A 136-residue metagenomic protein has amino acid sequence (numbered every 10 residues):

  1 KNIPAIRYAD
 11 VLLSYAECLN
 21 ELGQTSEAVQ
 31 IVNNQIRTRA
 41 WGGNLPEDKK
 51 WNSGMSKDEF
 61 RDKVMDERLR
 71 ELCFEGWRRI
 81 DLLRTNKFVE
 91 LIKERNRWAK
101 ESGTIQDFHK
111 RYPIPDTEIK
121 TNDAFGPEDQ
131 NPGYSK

Functional and structural regions predicted by a protein language model:
K1-N34: C-terminal substrate/ligand-recognition segments
N2-I3, R37, K50-K136: Long, intrinsically disordered, low-complexity segments
Y15, L19-L22, R39-A40, R68 (+1 more regions): Sec/Tat-exported extracytoplasmic proteins
N34, T38-G42: A short, basic/aromatic helix-end/turn motif that makes direct DNA contacts
N44-K50: Surface-exposed intrinsically disordered loops and tails
